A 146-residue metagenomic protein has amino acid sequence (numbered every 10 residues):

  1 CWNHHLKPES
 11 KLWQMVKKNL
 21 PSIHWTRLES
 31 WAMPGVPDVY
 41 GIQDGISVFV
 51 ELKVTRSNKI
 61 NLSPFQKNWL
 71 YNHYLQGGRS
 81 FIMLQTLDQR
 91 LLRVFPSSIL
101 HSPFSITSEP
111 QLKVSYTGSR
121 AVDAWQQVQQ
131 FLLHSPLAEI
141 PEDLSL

Functional and structural regions predicted by a protein language model:
C1-S30: Acidic-basic catalytic patches of nuclease active cores, encompassing PD-(D/E)XK and other metal-cofactor nuclease
N3, Q111-L146: Charged phosphate-binding loop/patch that engages nucleotide di/tri-phosphates or the phosphate backbone of nucleic
G35: Beta-rich catalytic cores
V39-G41, G45-R56: Conserved catalytic cores of phosphodiester-cleaving nucleases, focusing on short active-site segments
R56-K67: Active-site-adjacent loop/helix micro-motif of nuclease/hydrolase catalytic cores
I60-N61, I99, P103: Sequence/structural signature of beta-propeller domains
Y74-L100: Nucleic-acid nuclease catalytic cores
